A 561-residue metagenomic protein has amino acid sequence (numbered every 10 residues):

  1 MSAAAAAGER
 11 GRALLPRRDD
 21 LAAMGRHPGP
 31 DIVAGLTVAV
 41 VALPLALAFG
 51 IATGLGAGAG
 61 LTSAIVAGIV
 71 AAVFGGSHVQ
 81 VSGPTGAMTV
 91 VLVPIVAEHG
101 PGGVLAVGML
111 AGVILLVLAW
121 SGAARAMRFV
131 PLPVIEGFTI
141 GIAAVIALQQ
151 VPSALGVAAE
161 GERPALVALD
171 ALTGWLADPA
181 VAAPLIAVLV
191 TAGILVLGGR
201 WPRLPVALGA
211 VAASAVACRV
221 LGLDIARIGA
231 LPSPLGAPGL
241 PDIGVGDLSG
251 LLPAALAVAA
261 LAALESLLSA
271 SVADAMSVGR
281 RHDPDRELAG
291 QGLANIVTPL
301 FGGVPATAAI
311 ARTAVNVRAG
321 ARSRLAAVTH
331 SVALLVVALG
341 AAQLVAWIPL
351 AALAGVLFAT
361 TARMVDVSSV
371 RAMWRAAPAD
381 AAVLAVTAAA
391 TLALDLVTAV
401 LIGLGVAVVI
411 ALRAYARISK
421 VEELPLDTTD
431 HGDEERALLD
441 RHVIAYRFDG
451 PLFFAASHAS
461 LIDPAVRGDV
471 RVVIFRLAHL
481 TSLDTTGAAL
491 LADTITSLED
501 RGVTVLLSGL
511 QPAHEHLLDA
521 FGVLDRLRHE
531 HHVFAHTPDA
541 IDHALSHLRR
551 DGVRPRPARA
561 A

Functional and structural regions predicted by a protein language model:
S2-E422, L426, D440: Transmembrane helical cores of multi-pass ion-transport proteins
E423-A561: Structured cytosolic domains appended to multi-pass membrane proteins
